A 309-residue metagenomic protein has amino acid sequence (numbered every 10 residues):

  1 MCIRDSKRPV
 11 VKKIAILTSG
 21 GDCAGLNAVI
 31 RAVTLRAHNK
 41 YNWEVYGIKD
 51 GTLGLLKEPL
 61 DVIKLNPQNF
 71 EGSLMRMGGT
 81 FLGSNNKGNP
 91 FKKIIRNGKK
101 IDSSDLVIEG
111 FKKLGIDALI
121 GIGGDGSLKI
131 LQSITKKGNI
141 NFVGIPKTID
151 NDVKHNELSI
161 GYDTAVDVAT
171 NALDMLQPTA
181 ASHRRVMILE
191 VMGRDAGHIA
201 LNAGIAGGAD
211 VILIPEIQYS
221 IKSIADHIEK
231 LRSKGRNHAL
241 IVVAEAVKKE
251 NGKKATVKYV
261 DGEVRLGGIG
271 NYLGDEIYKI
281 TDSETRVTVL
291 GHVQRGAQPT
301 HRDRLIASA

Functional and structural regions predicted by a protein language model:
M1-S6: Conserved small/polar residues in nucleotide/adenosyl-binding loops
K7-P59: N-terminal phosphate-binding or glycine-rich loops at protein starts, especially the Walker A/P-loop of NTPases
K13-D22, F81-G83, D117-G121, M187-E190 (+1 more regions): Short glycine-rich or small-residue beta-strand-to-loop segments that form or flank ligand, phosphate, metal/Fe-S
S19-G21, I48-G54, N86-K87, G124-S127 (+4 more regions): Short, ordered loop/turn segments at secondary-structure junctions
R31-N39, D61-Q68, S133-V143, I160-T164 (+1 more regions): A glycine- and small-aliphatic-rich helix-loop capping segment at beta-alpha/alpha-beta transitions that lines
W43-L114: Glycine-rich nucleotide/cofactor/substrate-binding loop typically near the N-terminus or early in the first domain
G110, A118-G123, K129-S133, G138 (+1 more regions): Accessory alpha-helical/coil subdomains and C-terminal extensions that flank or cap enzyme catalytic cores
R265-A309: C-terminal non-catalytic interaction/assembly regions of soluble proteins
